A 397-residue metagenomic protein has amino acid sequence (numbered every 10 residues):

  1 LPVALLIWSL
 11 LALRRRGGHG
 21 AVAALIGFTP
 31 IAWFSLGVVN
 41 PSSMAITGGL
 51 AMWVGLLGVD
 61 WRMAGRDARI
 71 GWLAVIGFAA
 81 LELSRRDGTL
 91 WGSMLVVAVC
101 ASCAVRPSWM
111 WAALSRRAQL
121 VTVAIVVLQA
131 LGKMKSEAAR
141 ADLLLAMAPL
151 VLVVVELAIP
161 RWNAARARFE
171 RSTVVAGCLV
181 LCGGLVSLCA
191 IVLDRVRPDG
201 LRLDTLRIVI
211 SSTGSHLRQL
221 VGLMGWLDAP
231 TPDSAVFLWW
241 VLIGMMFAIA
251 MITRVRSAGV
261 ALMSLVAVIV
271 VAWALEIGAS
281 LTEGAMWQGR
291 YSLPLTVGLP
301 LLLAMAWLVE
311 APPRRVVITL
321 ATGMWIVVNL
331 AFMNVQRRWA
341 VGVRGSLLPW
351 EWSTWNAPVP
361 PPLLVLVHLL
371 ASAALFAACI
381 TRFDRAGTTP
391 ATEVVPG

Functional and structural regions predicted by a protein language model:
L1-R16: Transmembrane-helix motifs of polytopic, lipid-linked glycan transferases
R14-G18, A64, R106-R117, A164-V174 (+3 more regions): Membrane-interface helix-loop-helix junctions at transmembrane boundaries of multi-pass membrane enzymes, predominantly
A21-G27, V123, C178-G184, R256-G278 (+2 more regions): Transmembrane alpha-helix segments characteristic of polytopic inner-membrane glycan-assembly/cell-envelope
W33-F34, I70-R86, W91-V97, V123-K135: Membrane-interface alpha helices of multi-pass inner-membrane proteins
V38-A45: Short acidic/glycine- and proline-prone juxtamembrane loop motifs at membrane-interface regions of multi-pass membrane
I46, D87-A101, A139-V151: Transmembrane-embedded, aromatic-rich helix segments that form part of the hydrophobic channel/pocket engaging
I46-M63, G298-L302: Specific aromatic-rich, kink-prone transmembrane helix
M110-I252, W307, P349-L369: Membrane-lumen/periplasm interface segments of multi-pass, membrane-embedded glycan/lipid transferases
